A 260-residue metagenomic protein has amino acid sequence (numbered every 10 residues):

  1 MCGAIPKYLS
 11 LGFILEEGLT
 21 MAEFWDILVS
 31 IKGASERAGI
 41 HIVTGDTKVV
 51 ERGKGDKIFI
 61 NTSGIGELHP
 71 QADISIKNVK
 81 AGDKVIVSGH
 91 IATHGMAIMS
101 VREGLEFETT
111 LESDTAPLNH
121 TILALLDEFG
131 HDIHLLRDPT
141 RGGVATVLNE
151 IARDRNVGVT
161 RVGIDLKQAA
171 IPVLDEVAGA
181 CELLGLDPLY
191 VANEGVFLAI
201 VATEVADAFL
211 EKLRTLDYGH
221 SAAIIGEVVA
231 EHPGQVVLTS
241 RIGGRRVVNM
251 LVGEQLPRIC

Functional and structural regions predicted by a protein language model:
M1-C260: Helix-biased detector of long, well-ordered alpha-helical tracts
